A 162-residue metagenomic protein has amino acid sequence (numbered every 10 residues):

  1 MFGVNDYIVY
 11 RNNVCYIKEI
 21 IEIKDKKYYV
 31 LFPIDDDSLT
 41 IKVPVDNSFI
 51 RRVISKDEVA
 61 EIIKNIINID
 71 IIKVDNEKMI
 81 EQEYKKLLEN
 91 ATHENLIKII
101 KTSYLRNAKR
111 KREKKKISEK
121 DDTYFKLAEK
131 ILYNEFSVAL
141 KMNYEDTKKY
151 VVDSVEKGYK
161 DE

Functional and structural regions predicted by a protein language model:
M1-R51: A positional/architectural concept
S55-E162: Charge/polar-rich, low-complexity and marginally structured segments
